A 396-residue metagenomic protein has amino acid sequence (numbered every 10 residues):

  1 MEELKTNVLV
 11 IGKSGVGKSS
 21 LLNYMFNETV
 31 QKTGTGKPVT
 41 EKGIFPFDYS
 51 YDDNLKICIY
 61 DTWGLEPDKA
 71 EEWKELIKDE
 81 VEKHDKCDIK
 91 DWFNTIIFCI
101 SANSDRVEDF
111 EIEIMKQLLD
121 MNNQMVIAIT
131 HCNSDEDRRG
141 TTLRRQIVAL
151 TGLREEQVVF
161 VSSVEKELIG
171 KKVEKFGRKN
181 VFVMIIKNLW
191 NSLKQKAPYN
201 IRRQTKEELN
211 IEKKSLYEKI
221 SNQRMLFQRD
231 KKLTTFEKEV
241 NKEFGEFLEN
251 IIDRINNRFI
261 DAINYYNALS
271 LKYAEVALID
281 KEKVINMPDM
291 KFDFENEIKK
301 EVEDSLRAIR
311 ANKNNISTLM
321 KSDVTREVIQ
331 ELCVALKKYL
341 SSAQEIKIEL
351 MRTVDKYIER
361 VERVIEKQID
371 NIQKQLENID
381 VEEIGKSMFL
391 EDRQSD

Functional and structural regions predicted by a protein language model:
M1-P67: Conserved G1/Walker A P-loop phosphate-binding module
S14-V16, N123, R139-Q146, S215 (+1 more regions): Terminal export signals
E28, E80-H84, K187-N188: Structured segments of extracytoplasmic/periplasmic soluble domains in secreted or envelope-associated proteins
W63, I129, S162-V164: Residues at the C-termini of beta-strands that transition into short coil/loop
D68-K83: A broadly used, surface-exposed interaction patch
D79-E156: Conserved C-terminal guanine-recognition region of P-loop GTPase G domains, centered on the G4
D135-L193: Canonical P-loop GTPase G-domain recognition
R145, V183-S395: Extended helical scaffolds that flank P-loop GTPase cores
